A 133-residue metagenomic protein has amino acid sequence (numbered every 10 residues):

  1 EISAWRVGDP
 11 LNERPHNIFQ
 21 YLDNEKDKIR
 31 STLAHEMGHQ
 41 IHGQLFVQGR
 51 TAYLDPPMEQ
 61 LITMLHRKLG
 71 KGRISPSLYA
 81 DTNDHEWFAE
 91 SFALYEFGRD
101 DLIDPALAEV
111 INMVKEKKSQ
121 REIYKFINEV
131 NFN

Functional and structural regions predicted by a protein language model:
E1-N133: Active-site-flanking segments in enzyme catalytic domains
